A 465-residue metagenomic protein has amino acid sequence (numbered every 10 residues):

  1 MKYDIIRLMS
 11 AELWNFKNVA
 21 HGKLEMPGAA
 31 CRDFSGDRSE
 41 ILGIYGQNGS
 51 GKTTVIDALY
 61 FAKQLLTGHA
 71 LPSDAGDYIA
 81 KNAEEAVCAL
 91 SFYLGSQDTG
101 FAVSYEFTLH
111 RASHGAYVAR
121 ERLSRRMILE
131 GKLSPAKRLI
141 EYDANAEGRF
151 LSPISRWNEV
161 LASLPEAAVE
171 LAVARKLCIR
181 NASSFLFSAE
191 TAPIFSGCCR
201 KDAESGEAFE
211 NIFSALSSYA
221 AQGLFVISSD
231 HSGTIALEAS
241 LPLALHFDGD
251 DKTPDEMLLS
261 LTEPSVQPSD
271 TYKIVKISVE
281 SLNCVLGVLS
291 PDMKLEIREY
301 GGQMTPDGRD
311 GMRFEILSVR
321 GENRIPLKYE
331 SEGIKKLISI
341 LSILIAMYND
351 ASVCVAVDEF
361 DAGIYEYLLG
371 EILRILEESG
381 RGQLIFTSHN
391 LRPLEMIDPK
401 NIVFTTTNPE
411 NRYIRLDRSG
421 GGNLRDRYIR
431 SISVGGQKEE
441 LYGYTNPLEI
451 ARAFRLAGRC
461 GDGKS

Functional and structural regions predicted by a protein language model:
M1-G68, S73, D310-A453, C460: Switch/communication elements of ASCE P-loop NTPase nucleotide-binding domains
S10, T99-I128, S152-S155, Q303-V319 (+1 more regions): Short, well-ordered strand-loop elements centered on a beta-strand within folded domains, enriched for acidic residues
V19-A20, L94-V103, R125-R138, T305 (+1 more regions): Short, surface-exposed beta-strand/loop "edge" segments at domain boundaries and coil↔beta transitions
L42-G43, I56-H114: Conserved P-loop NTP-binding catalytic core
L59, K63-L66, L109-R111, S278-K294 (+1 more regions): Hydrophobic, Leu/Ile/Phe/Ala-enriched alpha-helical segments that form helix-helix packing faces
G100-R111, G131, K137-I140, M293-E299: Broad, structure-driven detector of short, well-ordered beta-strand segments within folded domains
A112-V288: Electropositive, glycine-dotted interaction segments that contact anionic polymers or phosphate-rich ligands
P254-Y329, G436, T445-L448, R452-S465: Extended helical coiled-coil dimerization/tether regions that scaffold and oligomerize large DNA-maintenance assemblies
